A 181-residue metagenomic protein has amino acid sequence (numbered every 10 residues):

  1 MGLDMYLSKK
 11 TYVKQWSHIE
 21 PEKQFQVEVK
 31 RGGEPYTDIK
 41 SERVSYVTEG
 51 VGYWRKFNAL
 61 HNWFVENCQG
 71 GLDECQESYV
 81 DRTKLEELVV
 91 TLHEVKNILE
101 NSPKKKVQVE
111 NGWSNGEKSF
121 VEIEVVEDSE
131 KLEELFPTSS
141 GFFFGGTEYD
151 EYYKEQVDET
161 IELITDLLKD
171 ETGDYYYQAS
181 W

Functional and structural regions predicted by a protein language model:
M1-W181: Acidic (Asp/Glu-rich) sequence patches and key acidic residues that form negatively charged surfaces used
